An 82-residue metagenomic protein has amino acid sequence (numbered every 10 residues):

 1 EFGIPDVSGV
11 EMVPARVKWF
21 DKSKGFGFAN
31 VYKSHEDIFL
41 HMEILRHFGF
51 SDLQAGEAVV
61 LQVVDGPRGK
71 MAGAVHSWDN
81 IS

Functional and structural regions predicted by a protein language model:
E1-V13: Short boundary/loop segments of OB/S1/cold-shock single-stranded nucleic-acid-binding domains
E11-E43, A72-A74: S1/OB-fold single-stranded RNA-binding interface
P14, V60-Q62: Beta-strand secondary-structure signal
F20, Q62-G66: Short beta-strand micro-motifs enriched in acidic
K33-H35, E57, V64, S77: Ubiquitous "structural anchor" signal
S34-L40, F48-S51, D65-P67: Histidine- and aromatic-rich ligand-binding microenvironments
H47-V60: Short nucleic-acid-contacting surface segments enriched for D/E, G, S/T with interspersed K/R
D65-S82: OB-fold/S1-family single-stranded nucleic acid-binding modules
